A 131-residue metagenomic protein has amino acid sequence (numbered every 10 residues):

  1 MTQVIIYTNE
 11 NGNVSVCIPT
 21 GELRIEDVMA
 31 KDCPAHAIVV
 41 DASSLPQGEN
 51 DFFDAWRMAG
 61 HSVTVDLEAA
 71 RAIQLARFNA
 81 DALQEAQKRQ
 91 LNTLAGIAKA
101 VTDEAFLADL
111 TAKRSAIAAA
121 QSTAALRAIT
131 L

Functional and structural regions predicted by a protein language model:
M1-L131: A preference for well-ordered globular domain cores that mediate specific macromolecular interactions or catalysis
